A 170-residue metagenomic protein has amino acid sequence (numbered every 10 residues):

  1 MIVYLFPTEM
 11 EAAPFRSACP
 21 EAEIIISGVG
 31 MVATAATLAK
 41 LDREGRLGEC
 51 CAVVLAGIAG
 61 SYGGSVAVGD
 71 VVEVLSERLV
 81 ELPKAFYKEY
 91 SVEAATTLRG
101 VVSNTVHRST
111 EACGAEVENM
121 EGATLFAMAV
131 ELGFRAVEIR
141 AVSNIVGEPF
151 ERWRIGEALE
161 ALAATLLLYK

Functional and structural regions predicted by a protein language model:
M1-V3: Extreme N-terminal starter segment of soluble prokaryotic enzymes
E9-K170: Glycine-rich phosphate- or other oxyanion-binding loops that anchor nucleotides, phosphorylated ligands
